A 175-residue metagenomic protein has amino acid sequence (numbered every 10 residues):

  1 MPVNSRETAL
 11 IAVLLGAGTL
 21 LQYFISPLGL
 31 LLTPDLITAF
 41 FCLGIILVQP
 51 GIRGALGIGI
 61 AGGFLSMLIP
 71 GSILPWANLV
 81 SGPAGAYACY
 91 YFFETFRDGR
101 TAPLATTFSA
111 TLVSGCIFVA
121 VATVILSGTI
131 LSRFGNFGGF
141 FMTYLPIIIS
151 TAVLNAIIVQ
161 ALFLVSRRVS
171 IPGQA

Functional and structural regions predicted by a protein language model:
M1-V48: Hydrophobic transmembrane alpha-helices
T8-V13, F40, I52-I60, P75-V80 (+3 more regions): Hydrophobic alpha-helical transmembrane segments
I11-L15, T19, A55, G59 (+10 more regions): Small-residue faces within membrane-embedded alpha-helices
L20-P34, A61-Y91: Interfacial aromatic-anchored transmembrane helix boundaries in multi-pass membrane proteins
I25-L30, Q49-P50, I69-P70, L74 (+2 more regions): Short helix-capping/hinge motifs at transmembrane helix termini and TM-loop junctions
I46, G85-E94, F163, R167: Hydrophobic transmembrane alpha-helices
I46-I58, F96-T101: Membrane-helix interface "capping/anchor" motifs
P75-W76, R100-A175: Membrane-embedded alpha-helical hairpins and interfacial helices in multi-pass inner-membrane proteins
